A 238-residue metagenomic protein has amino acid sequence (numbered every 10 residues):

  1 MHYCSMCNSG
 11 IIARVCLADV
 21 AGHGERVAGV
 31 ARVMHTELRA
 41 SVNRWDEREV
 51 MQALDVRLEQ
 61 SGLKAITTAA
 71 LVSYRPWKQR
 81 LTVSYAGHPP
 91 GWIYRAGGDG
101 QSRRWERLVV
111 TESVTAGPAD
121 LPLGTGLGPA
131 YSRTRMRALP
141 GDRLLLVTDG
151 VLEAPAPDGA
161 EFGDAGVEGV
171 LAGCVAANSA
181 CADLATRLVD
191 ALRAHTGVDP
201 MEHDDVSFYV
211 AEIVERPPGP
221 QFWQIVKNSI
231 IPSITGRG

Functional and structural regions predicted by a protein language model:
M1-C16, A21, H35-G238: Conserved subregion of the PPM/PP2C metallophosphatase catalytic domain
H23-R32: Conserved long alpha-helical elements within nucleotide-processing catalytic cores of c-di-GMP signaling and class III
